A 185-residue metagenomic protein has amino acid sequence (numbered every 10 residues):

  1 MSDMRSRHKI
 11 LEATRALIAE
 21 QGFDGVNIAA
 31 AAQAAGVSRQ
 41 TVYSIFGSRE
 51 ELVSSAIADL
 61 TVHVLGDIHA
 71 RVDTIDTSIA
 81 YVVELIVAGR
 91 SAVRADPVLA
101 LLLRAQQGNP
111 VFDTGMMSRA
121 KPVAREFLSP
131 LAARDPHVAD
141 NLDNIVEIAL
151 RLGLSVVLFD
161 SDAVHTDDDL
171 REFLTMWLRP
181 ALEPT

Functional and structural regions predicted by a protein language model:
M1-A34, E51-S54, V62-H63: Basic, helix-initiating cap at the start of DNA-binding domains
M1-R5, I75, A163, P184-T185: N-terminal intrinsically disordered/low-complexity leader segments
A35-F46: Short hydrophobic/aromatic patch on the recognition helix
S55, H69-A95: Hydrophobic alpha-helical connector segments
L65, N109-E147: Amphipathic alpha-helical packing segments from all-alpha helical-bundle domains
V83, V87, K121-S129, D143-V146 (+4 more regions): An amphipathic alpha-helix signature
A88-S118: Amphipathic alpha-helical segments used for helix-helix packing
S91-A95, P130, E147-T166, R179-T185: Amphipathic C-terminal alpha-helical segment
